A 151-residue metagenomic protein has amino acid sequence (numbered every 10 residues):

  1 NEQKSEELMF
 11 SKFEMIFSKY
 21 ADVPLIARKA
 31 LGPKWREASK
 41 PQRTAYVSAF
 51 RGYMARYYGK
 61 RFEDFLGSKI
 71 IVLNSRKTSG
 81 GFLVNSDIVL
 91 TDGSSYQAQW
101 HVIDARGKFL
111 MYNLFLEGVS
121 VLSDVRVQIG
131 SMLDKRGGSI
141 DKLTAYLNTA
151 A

Functional and structural regions predicted by a protein language model:
N1-Y58: Early exported N-terminus immediately downstream of N-terminal targeting peptides
L31, R61, L66, V121 (+1 more regions): Glycine-rich, flexible loop/turn motifs
G52-Y53, L90, L116-V121: Solvent-exposed loop/turn segments at secondary-structure junctions within structured extracellular/periplasmic domains
R56-Y96, Y146-A151: Surface-exposed, charged secondary-structure patches
T91-D92, I103-G107, G130-K135: Short, low-complexity, polar/charged sequence segments that are solvent-exposed and flexible
S95-D124: Short beta-strand edge/turn micro-motifs at domain boundaries
N113-A151: Low-complexity, intrinsically disordered terminal/linker segments enriched in charged and Gly/Pro repeats
